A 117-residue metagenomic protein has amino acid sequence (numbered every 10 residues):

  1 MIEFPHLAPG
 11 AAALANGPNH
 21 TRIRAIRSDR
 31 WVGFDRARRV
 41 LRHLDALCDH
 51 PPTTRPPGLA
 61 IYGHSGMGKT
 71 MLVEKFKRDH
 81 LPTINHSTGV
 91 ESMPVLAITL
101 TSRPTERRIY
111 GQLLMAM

Functional and structural regions predicted by a protein language model:
M1-P57: A short, basic N-terminal segment
H20, L59-G63, L113: Conserved binding/catalytic microenvironments
R30-A37, Y62, G66, T99 (+1 more regions): Conserved phosphate/pyrophosphate-binding and hydrolysis machinery centered on Walker-type P-loop NTPases, extending
D35, R39, P56, M71 (+3 more regions): Charged, alpha-helix-enriched surfaces in structured cytosolic catalytic cores of large nucleotide-utilizing machines
T53-K75: Walker A/P-loop nucleotide-binding motif
P56-L59, S92-L96: Residue-level recognition of the N-termini of beta-strands and the immediately preceding loop/turn
R78-G89: Post-Walker A helix-loop "phosphate-sensing" segment adjacent to the P-loop in P-loop NTPases
V95-L96, T101-M117: Conserved NTP-binding/hydrolysis module of P-loop NTPases
